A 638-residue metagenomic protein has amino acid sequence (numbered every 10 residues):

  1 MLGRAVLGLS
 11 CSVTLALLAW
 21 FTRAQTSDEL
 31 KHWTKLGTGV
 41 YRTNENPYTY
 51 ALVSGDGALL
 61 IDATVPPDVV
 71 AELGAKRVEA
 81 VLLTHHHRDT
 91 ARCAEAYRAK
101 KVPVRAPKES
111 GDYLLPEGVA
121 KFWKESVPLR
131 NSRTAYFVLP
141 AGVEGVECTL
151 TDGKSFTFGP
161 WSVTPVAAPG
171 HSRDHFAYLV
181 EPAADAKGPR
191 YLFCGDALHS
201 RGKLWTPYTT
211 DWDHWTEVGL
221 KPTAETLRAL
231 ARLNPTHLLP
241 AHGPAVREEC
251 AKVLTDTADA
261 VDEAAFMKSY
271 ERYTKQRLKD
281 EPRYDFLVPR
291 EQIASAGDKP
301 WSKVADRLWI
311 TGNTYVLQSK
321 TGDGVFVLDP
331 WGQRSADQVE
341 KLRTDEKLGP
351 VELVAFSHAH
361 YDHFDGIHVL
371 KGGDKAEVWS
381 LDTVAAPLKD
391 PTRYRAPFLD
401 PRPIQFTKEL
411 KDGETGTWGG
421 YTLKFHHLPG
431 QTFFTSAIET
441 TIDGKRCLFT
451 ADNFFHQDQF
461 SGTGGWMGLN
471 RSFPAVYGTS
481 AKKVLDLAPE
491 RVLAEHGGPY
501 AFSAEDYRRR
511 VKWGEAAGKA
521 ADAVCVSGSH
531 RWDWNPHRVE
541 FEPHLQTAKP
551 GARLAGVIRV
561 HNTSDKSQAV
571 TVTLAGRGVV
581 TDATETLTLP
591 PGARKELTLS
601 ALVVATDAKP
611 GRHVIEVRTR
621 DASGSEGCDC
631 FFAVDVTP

Functional and structural regions predicted by a protein language model:
E29-L73, A177-D196, S295-T344, A437-H456: Conserved beta-strand hairpin/beta-sheet module of binuclear metal-dependent hydrolase folds, prominently
G57-A58, S155-F158, S162-M267, G324-V327 (+3 more regions): Metallo-beta-lactamase
P66-T157, R334-G416: Active-site HxH/HxHxD metal-binding segment of metal-dependent hydrolases
G518-K549: Low-complexity, acidic Ser/Thr/Pro/Gly-rich terminal tails and inter-domain linkers that flank the onset of structured
V560-S564, A605: Asparagine-centered strand-capping/turn motif at beta-strand->loop junctions
D565-V579: Short acidic, flexible loop segments centered on an aromatic residue
V579-T606: Intrinsically disordered, low-complexity Pro/Gly/Ser/Thr-rich segments with frequent PxxP/GP/PP motifs and embedded
T606-P638: Terminal connector regions
